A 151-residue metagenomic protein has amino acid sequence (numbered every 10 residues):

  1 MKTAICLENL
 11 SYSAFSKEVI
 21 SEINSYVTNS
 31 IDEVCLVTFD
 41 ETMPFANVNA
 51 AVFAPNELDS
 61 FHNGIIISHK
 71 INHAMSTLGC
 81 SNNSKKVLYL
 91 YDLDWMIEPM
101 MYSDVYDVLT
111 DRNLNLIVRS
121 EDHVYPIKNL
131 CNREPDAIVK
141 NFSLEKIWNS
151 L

Functional and structural regions predicted by a protein language model:
M1-H62, D136, F142-L151: N-terminal pre-catalytic "stem/leader" segment of glycosyltransferase-like enzymes
I20-S21, S103, E121, Y125: Residue-level marker for well-ordered alpha-helical positions
N24-T28, L78-C80, K128: N-terminal cationic-hydrophobic initiation segments that often serve targeting/anchoring roles
E33-F39, Y89-L90, L116-R119: Short internal beta-strands
V37-M43, H69-M75, R119-Y125: Short, polar loop motifs at secondary-structure junctions
M43-T110: Extended catalytic core of nucleotide-activated donor transferases of GT-like folds
S76-T77, L114-P135: A short, active-site helix/loop in glycosyltransferases that binds the activated sugar's phosphate group
K85-Y91, E134-F142: Short hydrophobic/aromatic-enriched beta-strand-loop microsegments
